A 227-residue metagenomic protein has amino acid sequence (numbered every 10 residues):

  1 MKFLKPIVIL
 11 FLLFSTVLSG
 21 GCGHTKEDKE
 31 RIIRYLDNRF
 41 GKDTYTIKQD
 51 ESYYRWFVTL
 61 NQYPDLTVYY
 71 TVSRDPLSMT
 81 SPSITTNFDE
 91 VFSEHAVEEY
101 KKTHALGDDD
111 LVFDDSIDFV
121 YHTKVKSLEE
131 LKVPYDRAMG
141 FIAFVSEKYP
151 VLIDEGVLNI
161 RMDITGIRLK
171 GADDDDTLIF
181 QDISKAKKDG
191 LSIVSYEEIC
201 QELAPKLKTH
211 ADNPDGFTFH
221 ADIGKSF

Functional and structural regions predicted by a protein language model:
M1-H24: Sec-dependent N-terminal signal peptides of Gram-positive bacterial secreted proteins and lipoproteins
P6, G20, L36, F57-T59: Terminal accessory regions that mediate trafficking to/through membranes and regulate activation
C22-T46, S93-K101: Short, non-transmembrane alpha-helical segments in secretory-pathway proteins
D43-V72: Exposed beta-strand-loop-beta-strand "reactive/processing" segments of non-cytosolic proteins
K48-Y53, R74, D110-I117: Short, ordered beta-strand-loop transition motifs
W56-T59, M79, F119-H122: Generic recognition of long tandem-repeat/solenoid scaffolds
L66-D89: A short, surface-exposed beta-strand/turn
S93-E94, K102-F227: Extracytoplasmic electrostatic interaction patches
